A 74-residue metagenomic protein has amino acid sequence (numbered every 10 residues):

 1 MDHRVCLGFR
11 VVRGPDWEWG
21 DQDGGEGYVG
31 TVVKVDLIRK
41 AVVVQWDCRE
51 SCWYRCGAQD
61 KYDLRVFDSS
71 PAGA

Functional and structural regions predicted by a protein language model:
M1-A74: Basic/aromatic-rich interaction segments and small domains that mediate binding to polyanionic partners
